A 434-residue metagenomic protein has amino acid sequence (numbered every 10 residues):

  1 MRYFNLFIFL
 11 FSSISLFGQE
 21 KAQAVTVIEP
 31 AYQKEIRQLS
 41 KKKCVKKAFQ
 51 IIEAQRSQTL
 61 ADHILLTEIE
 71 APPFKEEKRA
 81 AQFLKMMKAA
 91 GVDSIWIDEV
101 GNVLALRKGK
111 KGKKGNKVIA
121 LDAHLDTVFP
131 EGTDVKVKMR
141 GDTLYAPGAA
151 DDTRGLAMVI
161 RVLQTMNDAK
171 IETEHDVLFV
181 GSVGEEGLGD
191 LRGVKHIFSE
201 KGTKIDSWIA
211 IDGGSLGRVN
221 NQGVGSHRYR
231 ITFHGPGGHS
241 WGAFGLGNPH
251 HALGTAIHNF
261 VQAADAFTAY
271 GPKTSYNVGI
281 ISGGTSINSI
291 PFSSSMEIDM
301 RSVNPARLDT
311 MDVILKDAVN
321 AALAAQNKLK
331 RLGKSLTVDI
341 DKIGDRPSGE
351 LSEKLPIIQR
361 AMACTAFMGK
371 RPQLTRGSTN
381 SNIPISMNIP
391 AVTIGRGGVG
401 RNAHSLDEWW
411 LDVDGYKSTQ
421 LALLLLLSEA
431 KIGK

Functional and structural regions predicted by a protein language model:
M1-A22: Bacterial Sec-dependent N-terminal signal peptides
E20-K47, H250-K434: Metal-dependent amide/peptide-bond hydrolase catalytic core, centered on the "pita-bread" metallohydrolase fold
L39-K43, T59-I69, G235, I340: Acidic/histidine-rich, surface-exposed loop or edge segments in extracytoplasmic proteins
L60-N116: A non-catalytic alpha/beta surface segment that caps or lines the substrate-entry region of metallo-dependent hydrolase
E70, L121, M139-L188, Y229-F233 (+4 more regions): Alpha-helical metal-binding/catalytic segments enriched in His/Glu/Asp
L106-D152: Catalytic-core environment of secreted peptidases
G148-V224, T268-A269, S275-V278, N288 (+1 more regions): Acidic/histidine-rich catalytic neighborhood of metal-dependent amide-processing enzymes
